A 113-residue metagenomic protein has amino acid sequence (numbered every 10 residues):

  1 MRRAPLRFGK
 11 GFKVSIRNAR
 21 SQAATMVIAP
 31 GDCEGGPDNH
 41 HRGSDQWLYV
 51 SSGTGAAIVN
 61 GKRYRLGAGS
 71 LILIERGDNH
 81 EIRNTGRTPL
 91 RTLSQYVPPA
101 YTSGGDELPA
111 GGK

Functional and structural regions predicted by a protein language model:
R2-N39, D45: A short glycine-rich, His/Asp/Glu-containing loop-to-beta-strand
R7, Q22, E81-K113: Double-stranded beta-helix
V27-A29, H40-A57, Q95: Short, conserved beta-strand element in jelly-roll/cupin
A29-C33, G69, G77: Tight coil/turn sites that cap or link beta-strands
G36-P37, A57-I58, I74, H80-G86: Short beta-strand His + acidic residue motifs that chelate non-heme Fe in jelly-roll/DSBH and cupin folds
G43, K62, D78-N79, T88: A generic "binding-loop/recognition-motif" signal
K62-R76: Short acidic-glycine-tyrosine-enriched beta hairpin
